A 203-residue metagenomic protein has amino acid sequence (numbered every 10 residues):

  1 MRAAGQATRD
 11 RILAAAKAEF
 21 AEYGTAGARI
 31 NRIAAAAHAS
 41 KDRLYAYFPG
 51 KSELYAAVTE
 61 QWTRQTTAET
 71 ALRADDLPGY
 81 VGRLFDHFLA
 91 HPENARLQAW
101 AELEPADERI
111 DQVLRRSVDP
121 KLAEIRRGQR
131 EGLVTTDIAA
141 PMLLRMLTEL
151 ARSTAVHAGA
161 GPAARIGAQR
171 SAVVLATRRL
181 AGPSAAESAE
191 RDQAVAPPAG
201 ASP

Functional and structural regions predicted by a protein language model:
R11, A15-E53, A57: Helix-turn-helix
R11, E53, G79, R83 (+3 more regions): Amphipathic alpha-helical interaction segments
E22-A26, H91, E131: Short coil/turn segments at alpha/beta junctions that flank glycine-rich nucleotide-binding fingerprints
A56-R83: Amphipathic alpha-helical linker/stalk segments
T67, A106-L133, P141-R145: Amphipathic alpha-helical packing segments from all-alpha helical-bundle domains
D86-A90, A123-E131, L150-P203: C-terminal peripheral helix-coil segments that are non-catalytic and often amphipathic
F88-E108, V156-A160: Amphipathic alpha-helical segments used for helix-helix packing
R96-W100, I110-Q112, D137, S188-E190: Short, hydrophobic secondary-structure boundary micro-motifs
